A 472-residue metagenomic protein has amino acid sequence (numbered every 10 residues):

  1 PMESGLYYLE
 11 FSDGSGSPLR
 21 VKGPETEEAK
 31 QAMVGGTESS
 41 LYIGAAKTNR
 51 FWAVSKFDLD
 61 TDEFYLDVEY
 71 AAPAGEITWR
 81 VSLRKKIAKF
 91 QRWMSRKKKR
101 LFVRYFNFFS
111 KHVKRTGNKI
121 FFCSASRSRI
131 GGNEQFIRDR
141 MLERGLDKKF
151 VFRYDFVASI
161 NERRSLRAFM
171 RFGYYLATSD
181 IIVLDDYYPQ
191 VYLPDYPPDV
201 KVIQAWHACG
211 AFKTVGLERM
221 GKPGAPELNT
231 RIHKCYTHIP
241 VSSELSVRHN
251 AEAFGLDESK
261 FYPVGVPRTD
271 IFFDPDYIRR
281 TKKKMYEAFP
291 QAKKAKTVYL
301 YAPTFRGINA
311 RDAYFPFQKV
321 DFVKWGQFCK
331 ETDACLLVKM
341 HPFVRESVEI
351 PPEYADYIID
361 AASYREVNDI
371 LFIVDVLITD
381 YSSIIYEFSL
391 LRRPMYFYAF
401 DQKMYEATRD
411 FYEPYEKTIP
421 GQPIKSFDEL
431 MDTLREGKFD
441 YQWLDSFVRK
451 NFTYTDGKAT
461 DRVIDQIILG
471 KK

Functional and structural regions predicted by a protein language model:
P1-N118, E143: Basic, ligand-binding patches in group-transfer machinery, especially extracytoplasmic/periplasmic segments
R96-F106, C209-R219, P226-A310, Y314 (+1 more regions): A nucleotide-sugar donor-handling region in carbohydrate enzymes
N107, Y277, S426-K472: C-terminal amphipathic helix plus adjacent low-complexity, charged tail appended to glycosyltransferase catalytic
R129-R140, A253, F261, P267-I350 (+3 more regions): Conserved catalytic-core segment of nucleotide-activated headgroup transferases in glycan assembly
I160-L228: Extended catalytic core of nucleotide-activated donor transferases of GT-like folds
L166-I181, P189, P342-Y386: Donor nucleotide-activated moiety binding/catalytic core segment of transferases that use nucleotide-activated donors
I182-A211, Y364-T408: A donor-sugar binding/catalytic signature common to diverse glycosyltransferases and related nucleotide-sugar
I350-Y354, S383-N451: Catalytic binding pocket for nucleotide-activated donors in carbohydrate/polymer assembly enzymes
